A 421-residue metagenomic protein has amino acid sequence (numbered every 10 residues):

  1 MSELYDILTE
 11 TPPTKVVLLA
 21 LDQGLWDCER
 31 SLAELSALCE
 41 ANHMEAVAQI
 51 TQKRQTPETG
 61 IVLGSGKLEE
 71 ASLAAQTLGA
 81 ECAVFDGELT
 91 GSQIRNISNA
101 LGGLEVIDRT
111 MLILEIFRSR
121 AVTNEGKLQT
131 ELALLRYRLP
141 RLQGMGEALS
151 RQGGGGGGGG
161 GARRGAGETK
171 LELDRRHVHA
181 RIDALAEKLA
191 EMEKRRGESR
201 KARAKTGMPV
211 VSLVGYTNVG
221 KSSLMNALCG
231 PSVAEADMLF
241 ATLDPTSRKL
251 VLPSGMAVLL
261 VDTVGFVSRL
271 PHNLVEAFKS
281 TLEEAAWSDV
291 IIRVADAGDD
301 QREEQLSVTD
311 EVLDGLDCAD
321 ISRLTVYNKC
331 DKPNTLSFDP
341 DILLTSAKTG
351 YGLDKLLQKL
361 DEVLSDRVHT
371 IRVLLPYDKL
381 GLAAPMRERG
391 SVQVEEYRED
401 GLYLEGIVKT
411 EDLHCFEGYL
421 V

Functional and structural regions predicted by a protein language model:
M1-L114: N-terminal accessory targeting/assembly segments
M1-L18, P140-V219, M225-N226, G230 (+3 more regions): C-terminal-of-GTPase-core extension/linker across diverse P-loop GTPases
S2-L4, R196, A202-P209, A227-L259 (+3 more regions): Switch I (effector-binding) loop of TRAFAC-class P-loop GTPase G-domains
Y5-D6, R30-E40, S72-T77, G87-L104 (+2 more regions): Conserved C-terminal guanine-recognition region of P-loop GTPase G domains, centered on the G4
L18-D22, Q49-Q52, V84-D86, I292-D296 (+3 more regions): Conserved beta-strand segments of the P-loop GTPase G domain that flank and frequently precede/overlap
D22-D27, T56-I61, R120-G126, K170 (+4 more regions): Flexible beta-alpha connector loops of hexameric P-loop NTPases
T110-L114, L239-F240, A347-T349: Short, acidic/turn-prone active-site loops that include or flank metal/cofactor- and phosphate-binding residues
M111-T130: Short alpha-helix plus adjacent loop in nuclease-associated cores
